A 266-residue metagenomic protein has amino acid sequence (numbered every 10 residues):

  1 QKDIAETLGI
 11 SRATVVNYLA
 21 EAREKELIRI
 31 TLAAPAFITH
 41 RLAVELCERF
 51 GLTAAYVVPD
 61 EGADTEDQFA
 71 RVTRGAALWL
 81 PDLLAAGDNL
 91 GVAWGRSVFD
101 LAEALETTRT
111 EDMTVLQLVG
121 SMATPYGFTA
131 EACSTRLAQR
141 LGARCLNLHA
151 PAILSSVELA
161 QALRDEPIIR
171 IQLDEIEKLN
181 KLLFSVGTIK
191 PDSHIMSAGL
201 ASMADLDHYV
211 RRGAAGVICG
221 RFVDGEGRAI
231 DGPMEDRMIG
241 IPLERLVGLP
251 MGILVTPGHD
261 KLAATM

Functional and structural regions predicted by a protein language model:
K2, T7-L8, N17, T31-V157 (+1 more regions): N-terminal active-site beta-alpha-beta segment that forms phosphate/nucleotide-binding and substrate-recognition loops
K2-G9, T14-A20, E26-L32, M122-M266: Conserved phosphate- and dinucleotide-binding cores of soluble alpha/beta proteins, encompassing both enzyme active
A22, G87, G91, V223: Short glycine- and Lys/Arg-enriched binding-loop motifs that mark or flank ligand-binding interfaces
